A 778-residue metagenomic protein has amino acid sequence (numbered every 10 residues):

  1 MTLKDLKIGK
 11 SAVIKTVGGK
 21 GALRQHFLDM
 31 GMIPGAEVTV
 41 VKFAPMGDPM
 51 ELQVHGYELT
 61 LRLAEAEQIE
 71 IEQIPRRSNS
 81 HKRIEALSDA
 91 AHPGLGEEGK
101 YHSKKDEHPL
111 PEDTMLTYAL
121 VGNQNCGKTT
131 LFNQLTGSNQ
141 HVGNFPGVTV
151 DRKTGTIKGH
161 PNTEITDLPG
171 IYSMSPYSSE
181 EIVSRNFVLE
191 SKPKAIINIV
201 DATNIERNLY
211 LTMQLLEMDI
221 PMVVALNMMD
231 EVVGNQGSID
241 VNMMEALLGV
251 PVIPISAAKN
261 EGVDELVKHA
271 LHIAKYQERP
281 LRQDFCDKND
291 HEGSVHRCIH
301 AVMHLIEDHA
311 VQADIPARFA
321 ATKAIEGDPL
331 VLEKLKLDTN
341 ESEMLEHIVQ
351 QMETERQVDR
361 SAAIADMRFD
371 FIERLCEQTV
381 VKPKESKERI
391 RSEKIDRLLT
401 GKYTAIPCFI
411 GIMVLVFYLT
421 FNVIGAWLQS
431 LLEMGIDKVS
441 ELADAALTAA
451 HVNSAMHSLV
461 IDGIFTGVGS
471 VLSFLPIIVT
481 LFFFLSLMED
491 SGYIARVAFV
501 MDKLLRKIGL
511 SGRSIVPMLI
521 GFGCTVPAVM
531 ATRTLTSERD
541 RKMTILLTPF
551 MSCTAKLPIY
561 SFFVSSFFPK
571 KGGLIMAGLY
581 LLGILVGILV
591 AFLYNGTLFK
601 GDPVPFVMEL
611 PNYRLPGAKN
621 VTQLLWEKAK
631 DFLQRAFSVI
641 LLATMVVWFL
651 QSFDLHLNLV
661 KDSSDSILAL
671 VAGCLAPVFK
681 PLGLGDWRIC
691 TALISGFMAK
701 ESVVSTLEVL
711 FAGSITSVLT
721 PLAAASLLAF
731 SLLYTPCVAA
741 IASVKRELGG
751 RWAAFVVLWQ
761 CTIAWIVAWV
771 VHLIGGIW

Functional and structural regions predicted by a protein language model:
H92-S173: Conserved G1/Walker A P-loop phosphate-binding module
H160, R185-V252, I559: Conserved C-terminal guanine-recognition region of P-loop GTPase G domains, centered on the G4
V232-F285: Canonical P-loop GTPase G-domain recognition
G249, Y276, Q283-N453, L659-L668: Extended helical scaffolds that flank P-loop GTPase cores
E355, A362-D366, K382, V423-I464 (+4 more regions): Extended, low-charge hydrophobic alpha-helical regions
C408-L419, L481-S486, V564-S566, L579-L593 (+3 more regions): Hydrophobic core segments of alpha-helical transmembrane domains in multi-pass membrane transport and ion-translocation
M434, K438-L442, A495-T525, K600-L624 (+1 more regions): Juxtamembrane inter-helical linkers in multi-pass membrane proteins
F550, T554-A577, A739-G749, V770-W778: Transmembrane helix-loop junctions at the membrane interface of multipass transporters and ion channels
